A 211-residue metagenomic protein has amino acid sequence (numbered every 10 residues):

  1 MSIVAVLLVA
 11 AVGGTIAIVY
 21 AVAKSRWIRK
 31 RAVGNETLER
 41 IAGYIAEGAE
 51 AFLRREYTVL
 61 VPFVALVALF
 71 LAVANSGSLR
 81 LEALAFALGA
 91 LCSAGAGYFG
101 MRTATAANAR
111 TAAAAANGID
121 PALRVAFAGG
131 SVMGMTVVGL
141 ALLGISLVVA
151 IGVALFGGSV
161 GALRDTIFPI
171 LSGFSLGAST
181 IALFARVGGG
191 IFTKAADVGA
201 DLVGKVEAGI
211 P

Functional and structural regions predicted by a protein language model:
S2-P211: Hydrophobic, small-residue-rich transmembrane alpha-helices and their short perimembrane loops in multi-pass membrane
